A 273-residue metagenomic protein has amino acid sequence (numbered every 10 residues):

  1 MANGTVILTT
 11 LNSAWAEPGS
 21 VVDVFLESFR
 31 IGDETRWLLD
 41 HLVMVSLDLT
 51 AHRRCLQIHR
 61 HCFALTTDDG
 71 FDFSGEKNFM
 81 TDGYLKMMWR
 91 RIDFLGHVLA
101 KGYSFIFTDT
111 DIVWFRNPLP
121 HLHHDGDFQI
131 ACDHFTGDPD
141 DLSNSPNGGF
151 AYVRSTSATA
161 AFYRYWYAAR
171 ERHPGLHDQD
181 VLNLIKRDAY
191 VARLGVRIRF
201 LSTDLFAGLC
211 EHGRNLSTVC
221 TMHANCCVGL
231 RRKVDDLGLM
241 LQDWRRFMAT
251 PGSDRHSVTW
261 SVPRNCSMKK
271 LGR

Functional and structural regions predicted by a protein language model:
M1-V21, E34-L38, Q57-H61, M80 (+2 more regions): Juxtamembrane luminal stem/stalk of type II transmembrane Golgi/ER carbohydrate-processing enzymes
V6, S20-V24, S28, L47-T50 (+3 more regions): Acidic, Ser/Thr-rich intrinsically disordered and amphipathic helical segments
I7, F29, L42-M44, L95 (+4 more regions): Structural signal for hydrophobic/aromatic residues that build the beta-strand cores of folded beta-sheet domains
R30, E34, L47, R60 (+8 more regions): Short amphipathic alpha-helices and their capping/turn residues within compact interaction modules
M44-K101: Active-site-proximal specificity loops/subdomain of glycosyltransferases
A64, K86-S145, Y152-T156: GT-A fold catalytic core of metal-dependent nucleotide-sugar glycosyltransferases, centered on the diacidic
F71-T81, D138-S145, R231-V234: Short, charged, surface-exposed secondary-structure boundary motifs
V153-R273: Catalytic core and acceptor-binding pocket of nucleotide-sugar-dependent glycosyltransferases
